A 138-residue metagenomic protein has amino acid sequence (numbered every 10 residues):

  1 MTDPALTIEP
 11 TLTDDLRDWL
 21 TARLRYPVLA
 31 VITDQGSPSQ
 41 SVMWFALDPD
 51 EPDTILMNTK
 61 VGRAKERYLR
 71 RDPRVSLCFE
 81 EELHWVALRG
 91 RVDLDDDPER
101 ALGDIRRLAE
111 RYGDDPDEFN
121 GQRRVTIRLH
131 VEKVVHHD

Functional and structural regions predicted by a protein language model:
T2-T11, H84-D138: Charged, gly/pro-rich active-site loop segments
T2-V28: Short, basic/aromatic recognition patches
R17, V28-D34, G113-N120: Short helix-to-loop capping/linker segments positioned immediately adjacent to catalytic or ligand/cofactor-binding
L24-K60, V75-C78, A87-L88: Short beta-strand segments
R63: Structured soluble/peripheral alpha/beta segments that form catalytic or ligand/cofactor-binding pockets
E66: Hydrophobic-ligand binding "helix-grip"
E81: Short secondary-structure boundary segments
